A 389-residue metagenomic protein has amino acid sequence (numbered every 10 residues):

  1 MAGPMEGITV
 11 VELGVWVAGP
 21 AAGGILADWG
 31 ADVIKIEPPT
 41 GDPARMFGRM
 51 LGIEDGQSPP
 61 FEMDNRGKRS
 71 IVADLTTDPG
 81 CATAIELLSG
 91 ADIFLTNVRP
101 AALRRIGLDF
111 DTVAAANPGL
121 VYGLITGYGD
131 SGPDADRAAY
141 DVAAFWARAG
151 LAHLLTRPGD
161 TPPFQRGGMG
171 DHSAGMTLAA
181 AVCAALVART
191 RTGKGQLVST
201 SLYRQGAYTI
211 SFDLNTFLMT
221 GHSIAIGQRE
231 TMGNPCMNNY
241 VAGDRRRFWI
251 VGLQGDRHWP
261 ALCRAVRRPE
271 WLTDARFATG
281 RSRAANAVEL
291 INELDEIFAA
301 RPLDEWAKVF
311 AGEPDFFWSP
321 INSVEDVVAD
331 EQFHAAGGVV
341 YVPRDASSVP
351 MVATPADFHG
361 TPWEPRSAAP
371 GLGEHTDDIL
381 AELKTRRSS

Functional and structural regions predicted by a protein language model:
M1-R191, G371, H375-S389: N-terminal helix-loop segment corresponding to the beta1-alpha1 unit of nucleotide/adenylate-binding folds
M1-T9, N239-G243, R264, V324-S389: Terminal low-complexity tails and localization/encapsulation signals of metabolic enzymes
V33, A311-D326, R386-S388: Short, well-structured beta-strand/strand-turn elements
D130, G159-M169, T190-G206, I226-M232 (+1 more regions): Conserved Rossmann-fold dehydrogenase catalytic segment
R148, G175-G195, F212-M219, C263-P269: Oxidoreductase and adenylate-handling cofactor-binding alpha/beta cores
G168-C183, L202-I210, Q254, H258: Mid-domain beta-loop-alpha active-site segment that forms a flexible, acidic cofactor/metal-binding surface
T209-E230: Active-site-adjacent elements of ketosynthase-type condensing enzymes
C236-P314: Aromatic-enriched alpha-helical interface/lid elements that frame and gate functional surfaces
